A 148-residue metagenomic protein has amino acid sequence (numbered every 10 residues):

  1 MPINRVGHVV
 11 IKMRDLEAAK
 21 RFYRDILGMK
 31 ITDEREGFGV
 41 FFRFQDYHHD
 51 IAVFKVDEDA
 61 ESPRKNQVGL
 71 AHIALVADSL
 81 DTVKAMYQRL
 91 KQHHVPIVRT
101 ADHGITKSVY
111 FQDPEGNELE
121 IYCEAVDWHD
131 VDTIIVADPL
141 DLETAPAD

Functional and structural regions predicted by a protein language model:
N4-H8, V68-H72: Short, solvent-exposed beta-strand edge segments and adjacent coil->beta transition regions
I11-K55: Core segments of cupin and vicinal oxygen chelate
M13-E17, A74-E118, C123-W128, L140-D148: Vicinal oxygen chelate
F38-V40, A71, K107-V109: Short beta-strand micro-motifs in enzyme catalytic cores
H48, K65-L70: Short connector loops at helix/strand junctions that flank enzyme active sites, especially segments positioning acidic
F54-E58, E124: Acetyl-CoA-dependent GNAT
E58-R64: Short beta-strand/turn micro-motifs at beta-sheet edges
